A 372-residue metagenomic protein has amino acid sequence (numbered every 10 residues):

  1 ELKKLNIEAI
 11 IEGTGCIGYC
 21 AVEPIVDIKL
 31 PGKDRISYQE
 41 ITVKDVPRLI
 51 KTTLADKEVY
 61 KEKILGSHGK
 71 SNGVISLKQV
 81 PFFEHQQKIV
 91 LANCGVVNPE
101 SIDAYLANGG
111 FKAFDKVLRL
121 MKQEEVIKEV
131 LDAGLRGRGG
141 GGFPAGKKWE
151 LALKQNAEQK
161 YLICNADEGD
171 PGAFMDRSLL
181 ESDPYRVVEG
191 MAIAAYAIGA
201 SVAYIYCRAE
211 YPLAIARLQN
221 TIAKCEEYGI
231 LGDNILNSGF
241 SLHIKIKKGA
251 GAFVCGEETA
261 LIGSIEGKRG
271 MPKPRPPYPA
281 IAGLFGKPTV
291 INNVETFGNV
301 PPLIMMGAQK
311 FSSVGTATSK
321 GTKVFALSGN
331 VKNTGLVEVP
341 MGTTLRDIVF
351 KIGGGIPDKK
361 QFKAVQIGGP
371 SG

Functional and structural regions predicted by a protein language model:
E1-K4, V22-T52, D56, P144-N156: Iron-sulfur (Fe-S) cluster-binding segments and ferredoxin-like electron-carrier domains, especially [2Fe-2S]
E1-L2, G190-A194, M341-D358: Short amphipathic, charge-patterned alpha-helical segments
L2-G18, E125-L135, G354-A364: Immediate flanking context of iron-sulfur cluster ligation sites
I10-P31, L135-P144, F253-C255, K363-S371: Local cysteine-cluster metal-coordination motifs and their immediate loop/turn environment, predominantly Fe-S cluster
G32-D132, L231, A260, G270-F285: Fe-S ferredoxin-like electron-transfer domains and their immediately adjacent linker/connector regions across
H85-Q86, I215-M341, G353: Hydrophobic alpha-helical positions that pack around
D115-N156, S313, T318, E338 (+1 more regions): Accessory "access/gating" subregions that flank catalytic or transport cores
L131-A152, A194, G251-G263, G267-R269: Conserved phosphate/anionic-ligand binding catalytic regions in large, soluble enzymes, centered on
